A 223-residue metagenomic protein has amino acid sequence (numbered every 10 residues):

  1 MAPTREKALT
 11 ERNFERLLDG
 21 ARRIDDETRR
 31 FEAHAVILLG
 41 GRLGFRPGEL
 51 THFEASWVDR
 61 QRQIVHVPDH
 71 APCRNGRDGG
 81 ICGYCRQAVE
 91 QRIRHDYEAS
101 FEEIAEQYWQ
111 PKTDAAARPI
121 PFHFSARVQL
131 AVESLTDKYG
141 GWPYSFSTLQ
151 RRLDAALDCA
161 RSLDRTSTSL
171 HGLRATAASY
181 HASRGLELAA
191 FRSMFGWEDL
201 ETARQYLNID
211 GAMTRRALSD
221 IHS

Functional and structural regions predicted by a protein language model:
M1-A8, E102, H222-S223: C-terminal secondary-structure termini that scaffold catalytic or DNA-interacting sites
A2-P3, K7-P47: Basic, Lys/Arg- and aromatic-enriched nucleic-acid-binding interface segment
F14, A105, P121-R165: Active-site/catalytic core of tyrosine-dependent DNA strand-transfer enzymes
D19, H52, R60, Q205-N208: Phosphate-coordinating loops and pocket residues in cytosolic domains that bind phosphorylated ligands
R23-T28, K138-Y139, R151-S193, W197-L200: Short, basic (Lys/Arg/His-rich) helix/loop patches that form interaction surfaces in the mid-to-C-terminal regions
L39-H52, R184-L186, W197: A short, glycine-centered helix-capping/turn motif at helix boundaries that positions DNA-contacting or catalytic
H52-L130: Conserved tyrosine-mediated DNA breakage-rejoining catalytic core shared by Y-recombinases
A71-C73, F195-D220: Catalytic-site neighborhood detector that most strongly recognizes the C-terminal catalytic loop/helix of tyrosine
